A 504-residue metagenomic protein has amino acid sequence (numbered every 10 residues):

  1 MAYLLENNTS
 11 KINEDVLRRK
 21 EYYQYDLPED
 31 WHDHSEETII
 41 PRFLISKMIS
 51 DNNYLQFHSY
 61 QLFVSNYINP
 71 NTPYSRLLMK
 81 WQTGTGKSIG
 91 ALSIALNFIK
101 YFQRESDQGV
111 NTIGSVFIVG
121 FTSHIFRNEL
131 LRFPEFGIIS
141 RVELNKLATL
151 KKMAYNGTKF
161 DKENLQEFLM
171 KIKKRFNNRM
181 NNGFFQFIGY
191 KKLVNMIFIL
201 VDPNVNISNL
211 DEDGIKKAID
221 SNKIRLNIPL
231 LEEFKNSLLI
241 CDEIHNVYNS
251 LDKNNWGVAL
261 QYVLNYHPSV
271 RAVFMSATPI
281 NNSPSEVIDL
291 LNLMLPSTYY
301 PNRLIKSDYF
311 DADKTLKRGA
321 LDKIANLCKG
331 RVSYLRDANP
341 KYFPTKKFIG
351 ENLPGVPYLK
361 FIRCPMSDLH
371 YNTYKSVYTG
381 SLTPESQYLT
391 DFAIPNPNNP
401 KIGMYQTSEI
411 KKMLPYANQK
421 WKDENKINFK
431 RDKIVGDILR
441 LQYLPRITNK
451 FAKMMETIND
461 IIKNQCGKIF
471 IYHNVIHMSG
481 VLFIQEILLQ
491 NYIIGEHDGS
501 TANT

Functional and structural regions predicted by a protein language model:
M1-T504: Helicase motor interdomain insertion/brace
